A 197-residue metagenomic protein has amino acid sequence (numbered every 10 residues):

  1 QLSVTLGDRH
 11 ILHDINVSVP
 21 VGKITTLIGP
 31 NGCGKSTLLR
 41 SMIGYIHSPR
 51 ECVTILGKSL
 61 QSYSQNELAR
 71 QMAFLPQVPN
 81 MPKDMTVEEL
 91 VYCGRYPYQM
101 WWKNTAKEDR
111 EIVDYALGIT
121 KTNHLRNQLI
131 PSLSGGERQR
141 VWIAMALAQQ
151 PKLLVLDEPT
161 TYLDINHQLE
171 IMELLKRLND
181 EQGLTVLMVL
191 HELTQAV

Functional and structural regions predicted by a protein language model:
I28-P30: The feature captures the beta-strand-to-loop junction immediately N-terminal to the Walker
I43: Helix-to-loop junction immediately C-terminal to a conserved catalytic motif
E51-S59, L68: Conserved ABC transporter NBD signature motif
Y92, K107-L125: Conserved ABC ATPase "signature" region
N104, L129-L133, E137: Conserved ABC ATPase signature
Q150: Conserved catalytic motifs of ABC-family nucleotide-binding domains
L154-E158: Catalytic Walker B motif of ABC-type/P-loop ATPase nucleotide-binding domains
